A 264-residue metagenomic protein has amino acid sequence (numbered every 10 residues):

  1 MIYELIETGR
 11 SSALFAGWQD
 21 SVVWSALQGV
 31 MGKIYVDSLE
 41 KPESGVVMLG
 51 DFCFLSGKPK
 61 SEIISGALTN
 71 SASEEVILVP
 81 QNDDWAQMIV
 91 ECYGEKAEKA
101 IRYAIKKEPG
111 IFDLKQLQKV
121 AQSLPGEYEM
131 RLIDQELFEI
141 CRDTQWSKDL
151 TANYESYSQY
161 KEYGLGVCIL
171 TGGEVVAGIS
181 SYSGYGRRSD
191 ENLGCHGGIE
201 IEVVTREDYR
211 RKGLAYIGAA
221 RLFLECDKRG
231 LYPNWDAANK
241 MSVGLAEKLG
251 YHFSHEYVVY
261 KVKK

Functional and structural regions predicted by a protein language model:
M1-D20, E108-Y157: Short amphipathic alpha-helix that is part of the acyltransferase structural core
Q19-G29, T144-L170, S180: Active-site rim helix/loop that mediates acceptor-substrate recognition in acyltransferases
M31-I140: Acyl-donor-binding surface of acyltransferase catalytic domains
S61-A67, T205, R211-E225, V243-G244 (+1 more regions): Conserved acetyl-CoA-binding loop-helix of GNAT-fold acetyltransferases
A72-D83, C226-A238: Conserved GNAT acetyl-CoA-binding A-motif
W85-K96, Y216, A238-E256: Conserved active-site alpha-helix within GNAT-family acetyltransferase domains
E155-R206: A conserved beta-strand-loop-helix scaffold within acyl/acetyltransferase catalytic domains
